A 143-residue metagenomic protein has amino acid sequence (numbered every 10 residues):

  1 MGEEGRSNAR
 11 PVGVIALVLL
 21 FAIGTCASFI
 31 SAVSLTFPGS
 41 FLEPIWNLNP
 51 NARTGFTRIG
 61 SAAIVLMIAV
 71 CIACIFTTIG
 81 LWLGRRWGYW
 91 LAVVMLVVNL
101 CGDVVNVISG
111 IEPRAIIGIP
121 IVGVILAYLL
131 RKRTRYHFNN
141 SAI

Functional and structural regions predicted by a protein language model:
M1-I143: Topology signature of small-to-medium multi-pass alpha-helical membrane proteins
